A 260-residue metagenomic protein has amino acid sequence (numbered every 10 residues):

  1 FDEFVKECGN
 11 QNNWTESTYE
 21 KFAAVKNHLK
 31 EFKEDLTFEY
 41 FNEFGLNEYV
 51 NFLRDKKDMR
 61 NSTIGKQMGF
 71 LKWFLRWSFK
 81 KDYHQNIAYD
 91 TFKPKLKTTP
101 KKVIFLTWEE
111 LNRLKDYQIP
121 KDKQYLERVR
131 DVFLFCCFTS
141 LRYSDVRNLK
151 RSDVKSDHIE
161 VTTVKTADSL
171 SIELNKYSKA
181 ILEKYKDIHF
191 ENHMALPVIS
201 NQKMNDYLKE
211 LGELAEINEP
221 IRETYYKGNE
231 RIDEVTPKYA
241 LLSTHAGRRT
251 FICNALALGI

Functional and structural regions predicted by a protein language model:
F4-E16, K26-K102, Y117-K121: N-terminal core-binding DNA-recognition domain of tyrosine recombinases/integrases
T18, F22-V25, N42, T63 (+6 more regions): Hydrophobic (often cysteine-bearing) scaffold residues that line and stabilize catalytic clefts of nucleotide/cofactor
L53, F135-C136, N254-L258: Short alpha-helical segment immediately N-terminal to, or the first helix within, an HTH/HTH-like DNA-binding domain
N61, G65, H84-Y143, Q202-K203 (+1 more regions): Basic, Lys/Arg- and aromatic-enriched nucleic-acid-binding interface segment
R76-N86, C136-S156: Short, charged phosphate-coordinating catalytic segments
N112, S140, S144-R147, I172 (+4 more regions): Feature representing long, continuous alpha-helical segments
K121-K123, H189-M194, K209-G259: Short, basic (Lys/Arg/His-rich) helix/loop patches that form interaction surfaces in the mid-to-C-terminal regions
T139, N148-K184: Conserved tyrosine-mediated DNA breakage-rejoining catalytic core shared by Y-recombinases
